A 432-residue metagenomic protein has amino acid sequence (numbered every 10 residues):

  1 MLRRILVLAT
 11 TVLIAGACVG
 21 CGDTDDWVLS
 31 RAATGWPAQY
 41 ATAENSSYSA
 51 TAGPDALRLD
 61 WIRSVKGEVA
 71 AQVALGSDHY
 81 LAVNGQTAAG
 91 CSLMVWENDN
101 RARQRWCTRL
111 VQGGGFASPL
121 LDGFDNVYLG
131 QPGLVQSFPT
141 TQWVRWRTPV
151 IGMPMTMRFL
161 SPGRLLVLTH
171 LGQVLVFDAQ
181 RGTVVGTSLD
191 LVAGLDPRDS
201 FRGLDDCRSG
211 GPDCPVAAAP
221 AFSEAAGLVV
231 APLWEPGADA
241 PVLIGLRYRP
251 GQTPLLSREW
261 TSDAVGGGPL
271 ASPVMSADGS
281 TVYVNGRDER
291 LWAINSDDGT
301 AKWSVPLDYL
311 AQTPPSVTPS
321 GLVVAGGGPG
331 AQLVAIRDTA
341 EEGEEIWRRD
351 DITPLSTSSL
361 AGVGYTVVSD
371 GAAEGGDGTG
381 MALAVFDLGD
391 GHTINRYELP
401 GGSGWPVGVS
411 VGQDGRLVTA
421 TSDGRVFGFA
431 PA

Functional and structural regions predicted by a protein language model:
M1-I5, W27-V28: Actinobacteria-biased recognition of intrinsically disordered, low-complexity terminal regions
R3-L13: Sec-dependent N-terminal signal peptides
L13-I14, V426: Alpha-helical transmembrane segments and their juxtamembrane interfaces
G16-G20: C-terminal motif of bacterial Sec signal peptides marking the signal peptidase cleavage site
D23-A70, A74-A432: Extracytoplasmic/lumenal domain signature
